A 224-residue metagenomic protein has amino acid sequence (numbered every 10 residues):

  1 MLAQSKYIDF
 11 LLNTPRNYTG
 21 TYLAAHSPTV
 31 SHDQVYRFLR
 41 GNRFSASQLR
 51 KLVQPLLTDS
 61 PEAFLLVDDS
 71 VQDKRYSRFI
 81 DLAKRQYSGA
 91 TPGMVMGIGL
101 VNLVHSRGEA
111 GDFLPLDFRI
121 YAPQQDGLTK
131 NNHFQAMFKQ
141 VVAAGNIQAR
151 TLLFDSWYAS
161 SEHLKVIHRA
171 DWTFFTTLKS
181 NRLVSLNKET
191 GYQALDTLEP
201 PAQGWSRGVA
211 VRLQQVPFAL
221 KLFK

Functional and structural regions predicted by a protein language model:
M1-S45, V53: Gly/serine-rich nucleotide phosphate-binding loop at the start of the catalytic core of nucleotide/ADP-ribose-handling
D33-R37, S88-Q148: Electropositive, glycine- and tryptophan-enriched low-complexity nucleic-acid-binding patches
R40-A110: Active-site-proximal, Lys/Arg-enriched surface segment that forms a nucleic-acid-binding/basic interface patch
F64-D68, P115, L153, F174-T177: A structural signal for short, well-ordered beta-strand segments and their strand-loop junctions that often border
D69-S70, S156, T197: Generic detector of well-ordered alpha-helical packing
R75-I80, L114-D117, L164-K165, L186-N187: Short, conserved acidic/polar surface loops in the N-terminal third of protein domains
E109, L116, Q124-G127, T173-K224: An anionic, glycine-rich sequence signature occurring as long contiguous blocks
P123-T190: Domain-level cores of phosphate- or acyl-group-handling catalytic modules
